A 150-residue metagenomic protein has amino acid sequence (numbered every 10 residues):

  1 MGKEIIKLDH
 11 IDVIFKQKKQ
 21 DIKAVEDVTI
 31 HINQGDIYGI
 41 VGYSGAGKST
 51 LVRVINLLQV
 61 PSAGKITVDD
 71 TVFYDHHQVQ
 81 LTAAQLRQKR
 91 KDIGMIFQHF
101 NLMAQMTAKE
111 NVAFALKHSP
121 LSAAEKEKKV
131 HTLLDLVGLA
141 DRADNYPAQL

Functional and structural regions predicted by a protein language model:
V41-Y43: The feature captures the beta-strand-to-loop junction immediately N-terminal to the Walker
N56: Helix-to-loop junction immediately C-terminal to a conserved catalytic motif
K65-T67, T71: ATP-binding/catalytic-site motifs of ATP-hydrolyzing domains
T71-Y74, A113, K117-P120, A124-R142: Conserved ABC ATPase "signature" region
F73-G94, A123: ABC ATPase NBD coupling module
Q105, Y146-L150: Conserved ABC ATPase signature
M106-F114: Short coil-to-helix segment of the ABC ATPase nucleotide-binding domain corresponding to the Q-loop/switch region
